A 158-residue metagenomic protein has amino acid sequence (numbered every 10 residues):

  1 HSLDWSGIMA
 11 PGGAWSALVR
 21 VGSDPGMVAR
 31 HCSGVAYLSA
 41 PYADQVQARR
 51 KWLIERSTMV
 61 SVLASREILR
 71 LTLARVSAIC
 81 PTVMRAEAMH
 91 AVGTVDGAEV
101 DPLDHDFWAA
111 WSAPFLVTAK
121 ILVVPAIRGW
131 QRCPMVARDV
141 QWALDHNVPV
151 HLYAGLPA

Functional and structural regions predicted by a protein language model:
H1-A158: Conserved catalytic or regulatory cores that recognize and/or transform ribose-phosphate-containing ligands
